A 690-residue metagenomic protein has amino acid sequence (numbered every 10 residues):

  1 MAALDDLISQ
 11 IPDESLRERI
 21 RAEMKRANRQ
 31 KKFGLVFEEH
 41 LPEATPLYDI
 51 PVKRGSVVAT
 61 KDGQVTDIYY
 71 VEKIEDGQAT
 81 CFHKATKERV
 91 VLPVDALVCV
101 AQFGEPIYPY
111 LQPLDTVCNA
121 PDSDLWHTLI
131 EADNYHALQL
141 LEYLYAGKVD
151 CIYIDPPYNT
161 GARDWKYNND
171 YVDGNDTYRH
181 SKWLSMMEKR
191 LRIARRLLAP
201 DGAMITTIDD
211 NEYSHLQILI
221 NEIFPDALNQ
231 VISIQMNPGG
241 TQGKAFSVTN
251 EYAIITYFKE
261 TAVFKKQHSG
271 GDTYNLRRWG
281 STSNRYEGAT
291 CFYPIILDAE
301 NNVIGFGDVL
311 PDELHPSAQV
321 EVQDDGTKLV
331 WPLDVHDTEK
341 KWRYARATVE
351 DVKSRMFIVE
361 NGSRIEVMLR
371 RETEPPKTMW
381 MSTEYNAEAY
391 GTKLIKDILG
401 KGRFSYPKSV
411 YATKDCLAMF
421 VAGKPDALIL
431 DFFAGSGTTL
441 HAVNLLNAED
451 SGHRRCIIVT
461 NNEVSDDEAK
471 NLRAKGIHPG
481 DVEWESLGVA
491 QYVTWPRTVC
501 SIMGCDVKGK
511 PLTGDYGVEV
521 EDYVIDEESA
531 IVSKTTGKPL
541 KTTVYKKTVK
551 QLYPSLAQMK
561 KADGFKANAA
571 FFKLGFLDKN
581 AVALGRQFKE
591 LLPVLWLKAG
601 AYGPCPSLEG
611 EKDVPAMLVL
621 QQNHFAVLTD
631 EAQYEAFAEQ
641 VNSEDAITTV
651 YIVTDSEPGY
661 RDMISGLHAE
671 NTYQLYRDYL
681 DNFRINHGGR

Functional and structural regions predicted by a protein language model:
M1-P121, L125-H127, E142-A146, D150 (+7 more regions): Accessory, often C-terminal, charged low-complexity segments
I130, T207-I208, D431, T629: Small/polar loops that bind or transfer phosphate-bearing groups
H136, Y158, E212, A434 (+1 more regions): Short, glycine/acidic-enriched loop or turn micro-motifs at the edges of active sites
G147-W165, I220, I429-V443, L591: Conserved proline-anchored active-site loop of SAM-dependent methyltransferases that bridges a beta-strand
D150, P156-W165, E372-S409: Active-site-adjacent "gating/activation" loops or surface patches in catalytic cores
A162-Y178, D467: Aromatic- and acidic-residue-enriched carbohydrate-binding clefts of CAZyme catalytic domains
G202-T206: Conserved beta-strand signature within the Rossmann-like core of class I S-adenosyl-L-methionine
